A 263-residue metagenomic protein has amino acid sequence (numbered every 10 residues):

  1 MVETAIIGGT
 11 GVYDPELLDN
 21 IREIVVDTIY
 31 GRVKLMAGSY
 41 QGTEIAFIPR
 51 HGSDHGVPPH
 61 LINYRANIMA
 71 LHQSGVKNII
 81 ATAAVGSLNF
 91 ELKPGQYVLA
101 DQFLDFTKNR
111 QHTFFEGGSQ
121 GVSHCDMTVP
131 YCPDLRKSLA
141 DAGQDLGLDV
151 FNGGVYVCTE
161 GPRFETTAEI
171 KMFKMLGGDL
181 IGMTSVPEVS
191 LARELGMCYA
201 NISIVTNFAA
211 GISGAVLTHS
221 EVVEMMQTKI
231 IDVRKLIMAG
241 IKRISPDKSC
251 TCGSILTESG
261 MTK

Functional and structural regions predicted by a protein language model:
M1-T128: Metabolite-binding pocket within alpha/beta catalytic cores that recognizes anionic/polar moieties
I68, I170, V186-V189: Generic hydrophobic/aromatic pocket-lining and core-packing "Φ" positions
H72-G75, K174, R193: Non-catalytic positions within long, well-ordered alpha-helices that form the structural scaffold/packing of enzyme
K77-N78, D179, C198: Short acidic/polar active-site loop segments enriched in Thr and Asp
P130-K174: Active-site rim beta-loop-alpha module in soluble metabolic enzymes
M183-E221: Zn-dependent metallopeptidase/amidohydrolase metal-coordination segment
A210-S259: His/Asp/Glu-rich mid-to-C-terminal helical/loop segments that flank catalytic regions of hydrolases
